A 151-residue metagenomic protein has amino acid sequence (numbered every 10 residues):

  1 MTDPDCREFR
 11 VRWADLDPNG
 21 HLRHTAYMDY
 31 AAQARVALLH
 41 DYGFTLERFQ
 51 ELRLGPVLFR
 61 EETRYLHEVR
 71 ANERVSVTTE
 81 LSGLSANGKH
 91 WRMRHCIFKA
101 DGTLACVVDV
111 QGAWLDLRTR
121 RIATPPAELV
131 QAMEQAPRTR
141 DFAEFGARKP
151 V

Functional and structural regions predicted by a protein language model:
M1-D41, P150-V151: Catalytic strand-loop segment that frames the active site of acyl-thioester-processing enzymes
D3-R7, H40, V69-R74, S82-V151: HotDog/MaoC-like acyl-thioester-processing domains
F9-W13, Y65, W114: Hydrophobic residues in beta-strands and at strand termini
P18-H21, H67-E68, E73: Short histidine-centered beta-strand/loop micro-motifs that create catalytic or ligand/metal-coordination sites
G20, T79, R120: Hydrophobic pocket/interface hotspot
L22, P56-L58, A105: A broad, structural micro-motif
E47-P56: Short, basic/aromatic beta-hairpin or loop at an interaction surface
F59-L66, T78, R92: Short structured motifs
